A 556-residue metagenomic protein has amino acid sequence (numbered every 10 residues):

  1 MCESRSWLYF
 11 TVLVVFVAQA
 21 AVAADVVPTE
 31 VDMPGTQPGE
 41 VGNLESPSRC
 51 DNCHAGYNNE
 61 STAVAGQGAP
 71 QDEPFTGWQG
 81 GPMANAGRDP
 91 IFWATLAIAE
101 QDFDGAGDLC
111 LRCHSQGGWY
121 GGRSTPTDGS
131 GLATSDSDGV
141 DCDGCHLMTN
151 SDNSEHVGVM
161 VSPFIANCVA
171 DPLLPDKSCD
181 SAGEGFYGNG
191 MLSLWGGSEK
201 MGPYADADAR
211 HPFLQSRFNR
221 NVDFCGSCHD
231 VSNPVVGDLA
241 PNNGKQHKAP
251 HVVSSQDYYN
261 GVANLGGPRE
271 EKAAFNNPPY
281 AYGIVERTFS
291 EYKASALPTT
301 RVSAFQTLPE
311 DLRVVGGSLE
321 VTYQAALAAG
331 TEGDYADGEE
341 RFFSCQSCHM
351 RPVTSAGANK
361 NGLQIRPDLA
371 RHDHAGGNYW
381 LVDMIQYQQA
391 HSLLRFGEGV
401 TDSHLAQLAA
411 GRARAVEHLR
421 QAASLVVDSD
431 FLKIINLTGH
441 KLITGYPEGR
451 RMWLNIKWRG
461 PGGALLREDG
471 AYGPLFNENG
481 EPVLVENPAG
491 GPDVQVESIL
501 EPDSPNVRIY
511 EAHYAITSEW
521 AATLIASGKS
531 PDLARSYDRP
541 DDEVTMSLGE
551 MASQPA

Functional and structural regions predicted by a protein language model:
M1-F10: Bacterial N-terminal signal peptides that target proteins for export
Y9-Q19: Bacterial N-terminal signal peptides
A24-V64: N-terminal module-boundary/linker segments of secreted carbohydrate-active enzymes
D25-M33, E60-T95, T127-A556: Primarily the internal scaffold of c-type cytochrome electron-transfer domains, especially repeated/multiheme c-type
N43-S48, F103, G107, S137-G139 (+2 more regions): Residues immediately within or flanking Cys/His clusters that coordinate Zn2+ in small zinc-binding modules
C50-C53, C110-C113, C142, C225 (+1 more regions): Short cysteine-rich clusters marking metal-coordination/redox-active sites
A97-F103: Membrane helical hairpin/interfacial module
G107, R112-S124: Conserved, well-structured interaction surfaces
